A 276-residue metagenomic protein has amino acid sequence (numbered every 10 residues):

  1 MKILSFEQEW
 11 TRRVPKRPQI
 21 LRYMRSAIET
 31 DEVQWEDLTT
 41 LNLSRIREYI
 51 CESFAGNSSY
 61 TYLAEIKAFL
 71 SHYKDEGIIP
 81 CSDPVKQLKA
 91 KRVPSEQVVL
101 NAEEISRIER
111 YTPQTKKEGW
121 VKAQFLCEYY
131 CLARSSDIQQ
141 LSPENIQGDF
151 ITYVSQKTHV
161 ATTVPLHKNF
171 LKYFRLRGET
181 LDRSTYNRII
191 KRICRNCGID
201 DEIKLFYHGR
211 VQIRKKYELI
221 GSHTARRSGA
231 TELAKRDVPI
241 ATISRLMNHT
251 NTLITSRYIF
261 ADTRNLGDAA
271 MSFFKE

Functional and structural regions predicted by a protein language model:
F6-E96, Y111: N-terminal core-binding DNA-recognition domain of tyrosine recombinases/integrases
I79-P80, K91-R110, T158-K168, T180: DNA breakage-rejoining catalytic core of tyrosine-based enzymes
L88-S135: Basic, Lys/Arg- and aromatic-enriched nucleic-acid-binding interface segment
V99, S155-H159, M247-S272: Catalytic-site neighborhood detector that most strongly recognizes the C-terminal catalytic loop/helix of tyrosine
C127-L141, R236-V238, H249: A short, glycine-centered helix-capping/turn motif at helix boundaries that positions DNA-contacting or catalytic
C131, Q140-Y173: Conserved tyrosine-mediated DNA breakage-rejoining catalytic core shared by Y-recombinases
N145-G148, V238-R257: Short, polar N-cap/turn motifs at the start of nucleic acid-interacting alpha helices
K191-R245: Short, basic (Lys/Arg/His-rich) helix/loop patches that form interaction surfaces in the mid-to-C-terminal regions
